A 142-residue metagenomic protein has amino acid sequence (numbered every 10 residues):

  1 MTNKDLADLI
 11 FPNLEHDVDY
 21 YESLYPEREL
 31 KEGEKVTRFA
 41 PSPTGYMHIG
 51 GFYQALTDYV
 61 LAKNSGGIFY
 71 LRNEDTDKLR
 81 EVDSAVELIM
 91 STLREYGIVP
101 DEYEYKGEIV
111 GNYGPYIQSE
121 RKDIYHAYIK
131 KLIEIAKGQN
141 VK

Functional and structural regions predicted by a protein language model:
T2-K142: N-terminal Rossmann-like or analogous alpha/beta NTP/dinucleotide-binding catalytic cores that position adenine
